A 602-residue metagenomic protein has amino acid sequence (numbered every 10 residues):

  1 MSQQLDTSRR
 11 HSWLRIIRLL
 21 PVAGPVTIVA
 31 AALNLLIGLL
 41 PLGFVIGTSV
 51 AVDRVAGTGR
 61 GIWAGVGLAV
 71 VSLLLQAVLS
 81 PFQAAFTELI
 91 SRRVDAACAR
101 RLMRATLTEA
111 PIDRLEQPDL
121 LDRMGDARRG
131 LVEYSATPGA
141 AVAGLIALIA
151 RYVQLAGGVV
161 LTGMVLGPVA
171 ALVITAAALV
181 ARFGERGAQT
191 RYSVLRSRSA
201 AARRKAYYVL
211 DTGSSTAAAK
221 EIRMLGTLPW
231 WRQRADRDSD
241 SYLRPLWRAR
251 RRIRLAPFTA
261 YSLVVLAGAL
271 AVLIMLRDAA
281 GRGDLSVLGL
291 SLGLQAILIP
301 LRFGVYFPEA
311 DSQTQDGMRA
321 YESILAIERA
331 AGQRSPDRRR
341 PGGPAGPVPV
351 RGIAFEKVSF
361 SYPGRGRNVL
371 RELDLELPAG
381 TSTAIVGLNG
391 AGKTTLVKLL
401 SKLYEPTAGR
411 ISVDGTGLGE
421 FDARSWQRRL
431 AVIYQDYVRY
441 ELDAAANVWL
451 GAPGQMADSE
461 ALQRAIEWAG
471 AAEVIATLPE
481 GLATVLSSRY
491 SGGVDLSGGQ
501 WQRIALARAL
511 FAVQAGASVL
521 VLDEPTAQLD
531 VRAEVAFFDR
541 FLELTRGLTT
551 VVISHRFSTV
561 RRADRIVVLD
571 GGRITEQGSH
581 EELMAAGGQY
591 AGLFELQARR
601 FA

Functional and structural regions predicted by a protein language model:
M1-L14, R92-G139, A202-D211, S215-P245 (+1 more regions): Extended non-transmembrane interhelical loops and adjacent amphipathic helices of multipass membrane proteins
M1-P41, A64, D122-G157, S241-R244 (+2 more regions): Membrane-integrated ABC transporters
P21-P25, R128-A141, R223-A267, Q313-D316 (+3 more regions): An intracellular "coupling" helix at the cytosolic face of ABC transporter transmembrane type-1 domains
P25-F82, Y152, A156, G163-Q189 (+2 more regions): Transmembrane helix-loop-helix hairpins at lipid-water interfaces of multipass membrane proteins, especially the type-1
G293-A330: Cytosolic ends of transmembrane helices, especially the final helix of ABC transmembrane type-1 domains
R410-S412, A445-S491, G547, A585: ABC ATPase nucleotide-binding domain helical subdomain, centered on the C-loop/LSGGQ "ABC signature"
A472-I504, R508-P525, L529, R600: ABC-fold ATPase nucleotide-binding domain signature/coupling loops
D539, G547, H555-A602: C-terminal portion of ABC ATPase nucleotide-binding domains
